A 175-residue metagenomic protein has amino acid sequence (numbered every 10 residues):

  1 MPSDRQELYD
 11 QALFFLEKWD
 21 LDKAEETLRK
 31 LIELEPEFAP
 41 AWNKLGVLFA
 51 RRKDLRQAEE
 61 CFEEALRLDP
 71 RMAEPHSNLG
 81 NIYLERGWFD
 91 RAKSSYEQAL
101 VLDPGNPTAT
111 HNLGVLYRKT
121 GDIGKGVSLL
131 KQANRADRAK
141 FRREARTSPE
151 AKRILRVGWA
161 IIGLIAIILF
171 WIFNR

Functional and structural regions predicted by a protein language model:
S3-L34, P40, V47, R51: Alpha-helical segment of the N-proximal tetratricopeptide repeat
A145-R175: C-terminal single-pass membrane-anchor helix
